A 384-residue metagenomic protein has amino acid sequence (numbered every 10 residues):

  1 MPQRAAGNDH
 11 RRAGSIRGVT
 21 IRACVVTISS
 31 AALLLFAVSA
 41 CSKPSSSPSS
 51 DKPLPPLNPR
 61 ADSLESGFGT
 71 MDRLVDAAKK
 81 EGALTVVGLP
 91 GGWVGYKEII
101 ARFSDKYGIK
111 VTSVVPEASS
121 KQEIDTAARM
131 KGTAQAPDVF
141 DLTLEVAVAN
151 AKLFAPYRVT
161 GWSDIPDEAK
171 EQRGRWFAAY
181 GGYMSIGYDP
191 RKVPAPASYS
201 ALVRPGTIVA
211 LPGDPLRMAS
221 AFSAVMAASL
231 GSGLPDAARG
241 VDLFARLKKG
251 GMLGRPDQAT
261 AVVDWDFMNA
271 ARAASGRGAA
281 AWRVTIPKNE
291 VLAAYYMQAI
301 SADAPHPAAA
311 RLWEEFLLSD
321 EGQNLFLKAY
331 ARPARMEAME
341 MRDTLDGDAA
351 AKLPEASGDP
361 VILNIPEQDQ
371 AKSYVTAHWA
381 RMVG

Functional and structural regions predicted by a protein language model:
P2-V38: Sec-dependent bacterial lipoprotein signal peptides
C41-D51: Bacterial lipoprotein signal-peptidase II cleavage site
P55-P59, D359-G384: Conserved C-terminal helix/tail region of periplasmic/extracytoplasmic solute-binding proteins
P56-M71, K79-E98, Y296: Extracytoplasmic "Venus flytrap"
D76-A83, A101-I109, A128-G132, E145 (+8 more regions): Sec-exported extracytoplasmic/periplasmic mature domains
T85-I100, T112-A128, G132-A261, R272: Extracytoplasmic ligand-binding site segments that recognize negatively charged/polar headgroups
D167-E168, G181-S185, G240-L247, R277-P307 (+1 more regions): Periplasmic-binding protein-like
L292, Y296, S301-L363: Mature extracytoplasmic/periplasmic domains
